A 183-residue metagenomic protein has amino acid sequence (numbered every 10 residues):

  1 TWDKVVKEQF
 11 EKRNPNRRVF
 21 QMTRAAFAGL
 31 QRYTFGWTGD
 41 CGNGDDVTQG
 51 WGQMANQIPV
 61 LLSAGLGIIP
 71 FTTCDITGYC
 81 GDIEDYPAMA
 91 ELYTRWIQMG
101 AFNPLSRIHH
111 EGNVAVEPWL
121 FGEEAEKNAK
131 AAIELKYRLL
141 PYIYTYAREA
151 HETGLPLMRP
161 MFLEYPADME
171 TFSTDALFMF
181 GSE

Functional and structural regions predicted by a protein language model:
T1-E183: Catalytic-domain carbohydrate-binding cleft regions of carbohydrate-active enzymes
